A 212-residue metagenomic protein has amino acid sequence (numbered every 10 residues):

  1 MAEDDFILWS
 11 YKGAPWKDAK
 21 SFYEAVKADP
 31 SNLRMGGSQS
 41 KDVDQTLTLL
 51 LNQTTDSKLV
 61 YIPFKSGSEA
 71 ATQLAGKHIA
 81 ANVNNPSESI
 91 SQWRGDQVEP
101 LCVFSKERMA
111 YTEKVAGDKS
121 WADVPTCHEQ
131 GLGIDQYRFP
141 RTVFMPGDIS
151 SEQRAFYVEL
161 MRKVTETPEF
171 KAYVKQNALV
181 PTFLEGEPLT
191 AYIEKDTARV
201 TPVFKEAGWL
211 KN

Functional and structural regions predicted by a protein language model:
M1-E69, C127, P140-Y173: Hinge/capping helix and adjacent helix->loop/strand transition within the periplasmic-binding protein
K17, S89-T165, K195-A198: C-terminal lobe and pocket-closing loops of periplasmic/extracytoplasmic Venus-flytrap solute-binding proteins
A19, G67, P86, G186-L189: Residues at or immediately preceding the N-termini of alpha-helices
E24, G76, E129, K175-Q176 (+1 more regions): Phosphate-coordinating loops and pocket residues in cytosolic domains that bind phosphorylated ligands
V26, L74, W93, V164-T165 (+1 more regions): Hydrophobic residues in alpha-helical segments
N32, G36-V124: Ligand-binding pocket segment of bilobal, Venus flytrap-like solute-binding proteins
S57, S151-N212: An extracytoplasmic/periplasmic, membrane-proximal ligand-sensing/linker region
